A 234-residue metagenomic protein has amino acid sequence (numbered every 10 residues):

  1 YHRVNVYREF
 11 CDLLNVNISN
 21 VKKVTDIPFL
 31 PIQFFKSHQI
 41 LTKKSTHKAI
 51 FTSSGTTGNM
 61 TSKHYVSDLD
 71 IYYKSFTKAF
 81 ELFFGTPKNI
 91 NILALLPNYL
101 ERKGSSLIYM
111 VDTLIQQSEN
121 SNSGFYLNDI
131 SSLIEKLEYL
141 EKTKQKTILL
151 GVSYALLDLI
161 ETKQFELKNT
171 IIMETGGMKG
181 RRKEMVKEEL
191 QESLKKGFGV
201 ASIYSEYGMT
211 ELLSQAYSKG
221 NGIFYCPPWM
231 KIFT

Functional and structural regions predicted by a protein language model:
Y1-N5, N89-N91, G104, T113-T234: Active-site glycine/GP-rich loop and adjacent strand/helix microenvironment that borders small-molecule binding pockets
H2-T52, G58-Y65, Y73-K88: Active-site diphosphate/adenylate-binding microenvironment
N15-V16, L69, S123, T210: Sparse recognition of residues in long alpha-helices and their boundaries
T52-M60, N98, S153, M209-L212: Ser/Thr-glycine-rich phosphate-binding loops at phosphate-binding pockets of nucleotides, nucleotide cofactors
T57-V66, K88-N98, E119-S123: Short acidic, glycine/Ser/Thr-rich loop/turn "cap" segments at secondary-structure junctions
D68-Y72, K103: Phosphate/oxyanion-binding active-site loops and adjacent basic polyanion-contact surfaces
L82-D112: Conserved AMP-binding loop of ANL adenylate-forming enzymes
